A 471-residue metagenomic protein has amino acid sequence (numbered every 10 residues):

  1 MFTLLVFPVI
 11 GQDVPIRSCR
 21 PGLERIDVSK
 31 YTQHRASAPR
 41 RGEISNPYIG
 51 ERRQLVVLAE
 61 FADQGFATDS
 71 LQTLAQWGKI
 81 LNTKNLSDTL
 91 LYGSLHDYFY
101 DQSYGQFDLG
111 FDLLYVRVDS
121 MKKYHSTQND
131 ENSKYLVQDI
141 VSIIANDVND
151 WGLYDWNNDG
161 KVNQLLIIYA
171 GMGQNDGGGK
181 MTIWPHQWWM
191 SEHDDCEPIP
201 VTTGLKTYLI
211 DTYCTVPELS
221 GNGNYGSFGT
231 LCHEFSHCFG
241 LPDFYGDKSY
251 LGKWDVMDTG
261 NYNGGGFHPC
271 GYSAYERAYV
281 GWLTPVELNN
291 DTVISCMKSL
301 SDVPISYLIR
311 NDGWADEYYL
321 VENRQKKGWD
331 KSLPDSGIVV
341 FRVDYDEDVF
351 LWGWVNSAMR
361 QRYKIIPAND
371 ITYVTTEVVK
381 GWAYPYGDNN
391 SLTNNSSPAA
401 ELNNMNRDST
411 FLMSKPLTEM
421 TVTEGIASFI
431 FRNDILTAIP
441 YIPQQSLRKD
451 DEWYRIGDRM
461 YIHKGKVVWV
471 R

Functional and structural regions predicted by a protein language model:
F2-G11: Hydrophobic h-region of N-terminal signal peptides that target proteins for export in Gram-negative bacteria
F7, A438-R471: C-terminal outer-membrane/trafficking sorting elements
Q12-A75: Primarily auto-inhibitory N-terminal propeptides
R41-S45, L90-L205: Active-site-proximal segments of metallohydrolase catalytic domains
G65-G105: Active-site-surrounding "flap" and adjacent substrate/cofactor-binding loops of secreted or lumenal enzymes, prototyped
Y98, Q164-L166, A170-D335, V343-D346: Extracellular hydrolytic enzyme modules, especially secreted metalloproteases of the metzincin/thermolysin-like class
L300-I435: Extracellular low-complexity, Gly/Ser/Thr-rich intrinsically disordered linkers and protease-sensitive activation/hinge
